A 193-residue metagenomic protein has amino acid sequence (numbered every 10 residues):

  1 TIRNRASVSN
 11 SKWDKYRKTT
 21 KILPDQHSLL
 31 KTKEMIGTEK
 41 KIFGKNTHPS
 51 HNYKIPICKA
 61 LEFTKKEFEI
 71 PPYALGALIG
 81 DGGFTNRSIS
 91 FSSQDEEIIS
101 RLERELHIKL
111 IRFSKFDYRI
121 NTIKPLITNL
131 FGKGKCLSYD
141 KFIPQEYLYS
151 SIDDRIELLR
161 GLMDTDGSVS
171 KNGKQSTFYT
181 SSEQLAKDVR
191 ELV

Functional and structural regions predicted by a protein language model:
T1-V193: Intein-associated homing endonuclease modules of the LAGLIDADG/DOD-type, together with closely related HINT-family
